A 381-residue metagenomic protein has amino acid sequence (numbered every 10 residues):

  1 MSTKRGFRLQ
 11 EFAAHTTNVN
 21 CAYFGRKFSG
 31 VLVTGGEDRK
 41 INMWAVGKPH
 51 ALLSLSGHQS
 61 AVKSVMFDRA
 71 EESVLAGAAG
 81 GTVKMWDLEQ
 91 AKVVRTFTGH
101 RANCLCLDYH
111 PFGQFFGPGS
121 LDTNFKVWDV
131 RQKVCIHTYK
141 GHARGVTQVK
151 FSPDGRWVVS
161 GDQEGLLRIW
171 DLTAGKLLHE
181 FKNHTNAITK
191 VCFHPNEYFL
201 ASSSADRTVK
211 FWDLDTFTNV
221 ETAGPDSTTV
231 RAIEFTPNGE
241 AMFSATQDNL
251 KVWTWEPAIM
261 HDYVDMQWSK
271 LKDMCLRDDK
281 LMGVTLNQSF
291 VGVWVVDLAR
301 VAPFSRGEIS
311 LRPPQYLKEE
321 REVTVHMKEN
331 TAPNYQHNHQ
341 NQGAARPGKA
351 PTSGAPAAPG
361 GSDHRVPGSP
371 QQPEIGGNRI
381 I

Functional and structural regions predicted by a protein language model:
F12-V19, S56-V62, T98-C104, K140-V146 (+3 more regions): WD40/WD-repeat beta-propeller blade N-cap
A22-S29, V65-E71, D108-G113, K150-G155 (+4 more regions): Loop/turn segments within WD40 beta-propeller blades
G35-D38, G77-G80, P118-D122, S160-E164 (+2 more regions): Conserved strand-to-loop turn within each blade of WD40 beta-propeller repeats
I41-W44, V65, V83-D87, L107 (+5 more regions): WD40-repeat beta-propellers
N186-K190, Y198-F199, A205-N330, R346: Ankyrin-repeat TPLH-centered helix-turn motif and closely related helix/turn capping elements of eukaryotic
I309-I381: Long, intrinsically disordered, low-complexity acidic/Ser/Thr/Pro-rich regions that flank or link folded repeat-rich
